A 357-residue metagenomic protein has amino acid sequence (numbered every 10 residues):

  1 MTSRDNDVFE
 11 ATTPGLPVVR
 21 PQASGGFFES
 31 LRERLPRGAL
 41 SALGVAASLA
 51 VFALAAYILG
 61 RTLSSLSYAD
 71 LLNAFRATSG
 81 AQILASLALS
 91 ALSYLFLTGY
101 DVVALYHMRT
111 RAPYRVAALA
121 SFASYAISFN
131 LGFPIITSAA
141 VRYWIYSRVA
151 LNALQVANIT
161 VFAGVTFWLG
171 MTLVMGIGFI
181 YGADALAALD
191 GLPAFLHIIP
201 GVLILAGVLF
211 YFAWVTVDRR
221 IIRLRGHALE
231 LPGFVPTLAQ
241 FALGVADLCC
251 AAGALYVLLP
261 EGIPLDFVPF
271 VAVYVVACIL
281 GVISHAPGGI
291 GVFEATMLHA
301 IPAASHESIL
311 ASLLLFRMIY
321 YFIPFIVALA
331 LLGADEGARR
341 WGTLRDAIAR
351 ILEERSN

Functional and structural regions predicted by a protein language model:
T2-F122, M171, I180-V282, A304-N357: Predominantly cytoplasmic-facing regulatory/coupling regions of multi-pass membrane proteins
N73-A77, Y106, V141-R148, N158 (+2 more regions): Short amphipathic alpha-helical coupling elements at transmembrane boundaries
A112, N130-L131, A150, C249 (+1 more regions): Residues at alpha-helix boundaries and short interhelical turns
R115-L119, P134, S138, R148-V165 (+1 more regions): Membrane-interface alpha-helices at helix entry/exit sites of multi-pass transporters
A123-G132, V273-E294: Transmembrane alpha-helix interface/packing and boundary motifs in multi-pass membrane proteins, characterized by
Y125-P134, G164-G176: Mid-bilayer segments of alpha-helical transmembrane spans in multi-pass integral membrane proteins that mediate
I135-R148, I177, P287-P302: Re-entrant/interfacial helical elements at transmembrane boundaries that shape and gate the permeation pathway
R142, N152, N158-W168, T172 (+3 more regions): Internal, well-ordered alpha-helical segments in soluble enzyme and binding-protein domains
